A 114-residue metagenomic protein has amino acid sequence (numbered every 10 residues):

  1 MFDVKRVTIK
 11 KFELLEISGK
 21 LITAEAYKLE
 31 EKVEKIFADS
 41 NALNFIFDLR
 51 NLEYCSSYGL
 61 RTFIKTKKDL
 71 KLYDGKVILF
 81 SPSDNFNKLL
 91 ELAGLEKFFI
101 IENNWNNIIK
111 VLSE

Functional and structural regions predicted by a protein language model:
F2-E31, L49-R50: STAS-typified acidic loop motif
D3, F98-I100: Conserved beta-strand segments of alpha/beta enzyme cores
I9, D84, N106: Residues that form or immediately flank small-molecule/cofactor binding pockets and catalytic motifs
T23-F98: Amphipathic alpha-helical interaction surfaces in cytosolic regulatory modules
I100-N107: Short acidic-hydrophobic, aromatic-tinged amphipathic segments that line or gate anion-handling sites
K110-E114: Short acidic DE-rich linear segments
